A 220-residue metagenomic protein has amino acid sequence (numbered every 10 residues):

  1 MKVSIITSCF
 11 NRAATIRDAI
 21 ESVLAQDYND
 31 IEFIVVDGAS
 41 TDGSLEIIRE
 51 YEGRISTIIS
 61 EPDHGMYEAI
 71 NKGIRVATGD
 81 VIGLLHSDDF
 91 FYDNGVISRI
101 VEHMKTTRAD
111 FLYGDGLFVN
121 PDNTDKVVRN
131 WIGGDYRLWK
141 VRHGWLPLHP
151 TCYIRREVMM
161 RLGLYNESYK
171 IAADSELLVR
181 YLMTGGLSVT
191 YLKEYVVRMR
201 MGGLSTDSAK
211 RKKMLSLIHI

Functional and structural regions predicted by a protein language model:
M1-S208: Nucleotide-sugar donor-binding/catalytic module of glycosyltransferases that assemble extracellular/cell-envelope
L215: Active-site-adjacent helix/loop segment of glycosyltransferases that harbors family-specific signature motifs
H219-I220: Conserved small/polar residues in nucleotide/adenosyl-binding loops
